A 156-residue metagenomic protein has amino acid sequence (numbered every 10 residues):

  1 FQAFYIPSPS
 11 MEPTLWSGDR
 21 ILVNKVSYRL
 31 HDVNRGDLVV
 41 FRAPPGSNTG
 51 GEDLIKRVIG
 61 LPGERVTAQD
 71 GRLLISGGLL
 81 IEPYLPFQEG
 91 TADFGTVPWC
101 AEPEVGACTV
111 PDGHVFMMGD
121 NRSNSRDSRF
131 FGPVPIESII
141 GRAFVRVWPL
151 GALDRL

Functional and structural regions predicted by a protein language model:
Q2-Y5, S10-L156: Soluble "head" domains of membrane/secretory-pathway proteins
